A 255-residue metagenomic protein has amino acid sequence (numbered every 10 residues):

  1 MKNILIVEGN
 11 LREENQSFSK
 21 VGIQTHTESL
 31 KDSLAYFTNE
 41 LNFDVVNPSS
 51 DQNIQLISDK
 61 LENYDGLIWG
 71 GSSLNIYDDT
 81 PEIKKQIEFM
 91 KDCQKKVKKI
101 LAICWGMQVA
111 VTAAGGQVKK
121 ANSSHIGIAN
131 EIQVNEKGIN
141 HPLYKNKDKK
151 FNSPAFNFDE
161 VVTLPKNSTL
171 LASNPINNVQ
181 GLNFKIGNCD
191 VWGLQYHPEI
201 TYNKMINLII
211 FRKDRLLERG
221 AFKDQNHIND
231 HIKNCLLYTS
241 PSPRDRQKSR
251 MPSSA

Functional and structural regions predicted by a protein language model:
M1-L5: Extreme N-terminal starter segment of soluble prokaryotic enzymes
G9, G116-N203: Pocket-forming structural segment of enzyme catalytic cores
R12-Q24, S240: Short, flexible/disordered intra-domain loops and linkers
G22-L34: Short catalytic helix/loop segments, enriched in acidic residues and glycine and frequently bearing histidine
Y36, E40-L101: Flexible gly/pro-rich beta->alpha loop and the following alpha-helix that scaffold active-site loops
S72-G138: Cysteine-nucleophile active-site neighborhood
Y238-D245: Conserved small/polar residues in nucleotide/adenosyl-binding loops
M251-A255: Hydrophobic alpha-helical segments, chiefly the membrane-spanning helices and signal/signal-anchor peptides
